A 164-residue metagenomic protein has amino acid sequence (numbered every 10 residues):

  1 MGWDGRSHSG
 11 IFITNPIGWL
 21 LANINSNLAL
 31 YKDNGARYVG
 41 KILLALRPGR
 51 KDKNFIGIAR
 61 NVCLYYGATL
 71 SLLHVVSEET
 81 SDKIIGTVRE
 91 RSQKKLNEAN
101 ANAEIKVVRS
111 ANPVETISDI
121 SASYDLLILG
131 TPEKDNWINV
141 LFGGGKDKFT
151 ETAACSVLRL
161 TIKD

Functional and structural regions predicted by a protein language model:
M1-A36, S118-D164: Gly/Ser-rich helix-loop-strand patches that form or flank binding pockets for ribonucleotide-derived cofactors
S7-S9, L21-I24, R50-K51, K83-G86 (+2 more regions): A short linear-motif detector with a strong N-terminal bias
F12, K51-N54, N112, L141: Short secondary-structure boundary/capping elements
V39-I42, D82, V114-D119: Short, solvent-exposed polar/charged micro-motifs at secondary-structure junctions
K41-K106: Small/aliphatic-rich secondary-structure junction motif
V108-V114: Conserved active-site histidine-acidic residue motif and adjacent donor-binding/catalytic loop of glycosyltransferases
